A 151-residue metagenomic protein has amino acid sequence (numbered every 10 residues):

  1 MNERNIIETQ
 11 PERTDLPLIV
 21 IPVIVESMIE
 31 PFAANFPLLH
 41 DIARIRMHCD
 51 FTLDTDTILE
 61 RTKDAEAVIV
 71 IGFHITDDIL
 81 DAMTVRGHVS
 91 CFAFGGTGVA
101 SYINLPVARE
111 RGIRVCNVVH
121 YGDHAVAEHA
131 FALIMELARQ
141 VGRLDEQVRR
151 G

Functional and structural regions predicted by a protein language model:
M1-A67: N-terminal glycine-/charge-rich "phosphate-binding" loop or analogous flexible N-terminal tail
E66-R150: Phosphate/diphosphate ligand-binding glycine-rich loop within oxidoreductases
